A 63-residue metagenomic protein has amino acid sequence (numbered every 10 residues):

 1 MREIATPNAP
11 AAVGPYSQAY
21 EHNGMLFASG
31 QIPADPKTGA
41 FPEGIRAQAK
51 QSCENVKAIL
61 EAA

Functional and structural regions predicted by a protein language model:
M1-A63: Short, polar/acidic, helix-capping and beta-turn segments at strand->helix junctions that line the mouths
